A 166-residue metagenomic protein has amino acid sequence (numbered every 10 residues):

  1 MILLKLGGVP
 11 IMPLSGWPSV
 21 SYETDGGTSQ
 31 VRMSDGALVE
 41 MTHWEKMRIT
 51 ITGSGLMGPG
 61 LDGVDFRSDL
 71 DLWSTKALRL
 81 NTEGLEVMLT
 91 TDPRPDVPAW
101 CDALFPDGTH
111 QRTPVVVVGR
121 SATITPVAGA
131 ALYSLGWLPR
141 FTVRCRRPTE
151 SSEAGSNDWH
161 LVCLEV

Functional and structural regions predicted by a protein language model:
M1-V166: Extracellular/virion structural assembly segments
